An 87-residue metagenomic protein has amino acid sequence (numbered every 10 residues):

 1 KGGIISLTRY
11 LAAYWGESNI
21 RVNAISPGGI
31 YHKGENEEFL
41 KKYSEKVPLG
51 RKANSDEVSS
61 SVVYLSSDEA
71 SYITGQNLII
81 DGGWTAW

Functional and structural regions predicted by a protein language model:
G2-Y14: Conserved catalytic helix of short-chain dehydrogenase/reductases
G3-S6, Y31, A53-N54: Conserved cofactor-binding/catalytic machinery of classical short-chain dehydrogenase/reductase
T8-R9, S59-V62, S66: Short-chain dehydrogenase/reductase
G16-R21, I73-G75: Short, small/polar-rich loop/turn modules that mediate ligand/substrate recognition or access, typified
E17, A24-V47, E57, W87: A glycine/serine/threonine-rich, flexible loop-to-helix segment that serves as the NAD(P) cofactor-binding "lid"
R21-Y31, S66, I79-D81: Conserved SDR Rossmann-fold cofactor-binding beta-strand/turn motif
V47-V58, E69: A conserved structural motif in NAD(P)-dependent oxidoreductases
V62-V63, T74-W87: Short C-terminal tail/terminal secondary-structure segment of NAD(P)H-dependent dehydrogenase/reductase domains
